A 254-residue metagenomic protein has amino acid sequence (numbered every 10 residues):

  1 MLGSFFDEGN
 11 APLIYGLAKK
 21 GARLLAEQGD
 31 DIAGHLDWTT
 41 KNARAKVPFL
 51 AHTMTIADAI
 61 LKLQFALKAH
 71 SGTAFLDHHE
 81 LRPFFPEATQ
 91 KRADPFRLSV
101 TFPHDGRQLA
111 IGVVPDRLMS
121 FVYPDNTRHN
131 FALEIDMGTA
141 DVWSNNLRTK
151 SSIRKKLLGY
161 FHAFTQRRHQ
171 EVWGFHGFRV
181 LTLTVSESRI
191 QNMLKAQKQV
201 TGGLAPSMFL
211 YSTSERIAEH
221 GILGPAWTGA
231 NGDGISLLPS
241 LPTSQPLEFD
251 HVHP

Functional and structural regions predicted by a protein language model:
M1-V47, A51-T53, H251-P254: Nuclease-adjacent, charged terminal/linker segments that flank catalytic cores
S4, S71-A132, S152-K155: Active-site metal-binding core of divalent-cation-utilizing nuclease and nuclease-like domains
K19-G21, R82, M119-Y123, M137-T139 (+1 more regions): Short, flexible loop/turn elements at secondary-structure junctions
L24-L25, F84-T89, D141-W143, R189-Q191: Short catalytic/ligand-binding loop motif for oxyanion handling, primarily in non-cytosolic enzymes, centered on
E27-G34, R44-T89, V114-L118: Internal, hydrophobic cores of structured domains that mediate oligomerization or house catalytic pockets within large
N42-P48, F85-E87, L98-Q108, T139-R148: Surface-exposed cleft-lining segments at the edges of enzyme active sites
L50, A57, L61, F65 (+3 more regions): Core beta-strand-centered patch of the WYL/Sm-like small regulatory domain
D141-P254: Non-catalytic C-terminal interaction segments of nucleic acid-processing enzymes
